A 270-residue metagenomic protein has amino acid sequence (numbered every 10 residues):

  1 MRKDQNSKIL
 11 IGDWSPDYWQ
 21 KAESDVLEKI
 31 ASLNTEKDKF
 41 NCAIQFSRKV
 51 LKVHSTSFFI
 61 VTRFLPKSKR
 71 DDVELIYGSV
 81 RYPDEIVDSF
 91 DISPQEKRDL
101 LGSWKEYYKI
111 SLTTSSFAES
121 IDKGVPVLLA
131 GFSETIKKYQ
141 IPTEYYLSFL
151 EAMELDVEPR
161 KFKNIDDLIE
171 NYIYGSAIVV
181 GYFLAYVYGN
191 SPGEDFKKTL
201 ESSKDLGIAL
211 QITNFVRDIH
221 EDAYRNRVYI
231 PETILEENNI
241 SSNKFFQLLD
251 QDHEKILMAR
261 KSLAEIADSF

Functional and structural regions predicted by a protein language model:
M1-F270: Acidic catalytic motifs of isoprenoid enzymes
